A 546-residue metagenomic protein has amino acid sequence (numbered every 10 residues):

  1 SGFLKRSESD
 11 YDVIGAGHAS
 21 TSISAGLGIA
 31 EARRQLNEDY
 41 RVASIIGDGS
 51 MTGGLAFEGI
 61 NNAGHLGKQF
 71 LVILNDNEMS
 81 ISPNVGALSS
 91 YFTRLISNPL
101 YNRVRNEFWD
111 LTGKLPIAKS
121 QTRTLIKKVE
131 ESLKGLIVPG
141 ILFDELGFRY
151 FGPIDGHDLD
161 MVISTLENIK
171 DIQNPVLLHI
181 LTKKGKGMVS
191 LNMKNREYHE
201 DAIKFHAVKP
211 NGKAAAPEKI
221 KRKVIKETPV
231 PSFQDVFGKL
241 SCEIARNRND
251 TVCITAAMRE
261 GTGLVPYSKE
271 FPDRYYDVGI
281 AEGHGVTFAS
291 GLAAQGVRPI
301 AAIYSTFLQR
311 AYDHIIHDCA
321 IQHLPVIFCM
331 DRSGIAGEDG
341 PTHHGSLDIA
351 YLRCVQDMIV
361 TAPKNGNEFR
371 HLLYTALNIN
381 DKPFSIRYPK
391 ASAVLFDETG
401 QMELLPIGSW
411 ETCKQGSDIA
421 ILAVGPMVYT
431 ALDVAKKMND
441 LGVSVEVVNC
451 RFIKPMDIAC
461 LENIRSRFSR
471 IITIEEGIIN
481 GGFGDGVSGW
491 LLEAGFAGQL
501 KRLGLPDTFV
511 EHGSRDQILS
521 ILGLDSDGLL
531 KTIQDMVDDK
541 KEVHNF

Functional and structural regions predicted by a protein language model:
S1-L66, T251, T255-A256, L264-V265: Cofactor-binding active-site loop characterized by glycine-rich and histidine/acidic residues
F3-R6, E31, Q35-R41, A87-V162 (+5 more regions): Conserved thiamine diphosphate
D12-G15, E38-G53, F70-I73, T251-I254 (+4 more regions): A short, small-residue-rich loop immediately preceding and capping a beta-strand
H65-M79, A320-R332: A glycine-rich helix N-cap at a beta->alpha junction
N77-V236: Long, well-ordered, tryptophan-enriched scaffold segments
S164-E167, H206-A207, S232-N247, G263-K269 (+3 more regions): Glycine-/acidic-rich phosphate or pyrophosphate-binding loops and their flanking alpha/beta elements
T182-L308, H314-L324, M402, P406 (+1 more regions): Non-catalytic terminal/interface segments that mediate subunit docking, oligomerization, and allosteric communication
G212-E227, G337-D339, I359, I478 (+1 more regions): Peripheral docking tails and interdomain loops at the edges of cofactor- or intermediate-handling domains
